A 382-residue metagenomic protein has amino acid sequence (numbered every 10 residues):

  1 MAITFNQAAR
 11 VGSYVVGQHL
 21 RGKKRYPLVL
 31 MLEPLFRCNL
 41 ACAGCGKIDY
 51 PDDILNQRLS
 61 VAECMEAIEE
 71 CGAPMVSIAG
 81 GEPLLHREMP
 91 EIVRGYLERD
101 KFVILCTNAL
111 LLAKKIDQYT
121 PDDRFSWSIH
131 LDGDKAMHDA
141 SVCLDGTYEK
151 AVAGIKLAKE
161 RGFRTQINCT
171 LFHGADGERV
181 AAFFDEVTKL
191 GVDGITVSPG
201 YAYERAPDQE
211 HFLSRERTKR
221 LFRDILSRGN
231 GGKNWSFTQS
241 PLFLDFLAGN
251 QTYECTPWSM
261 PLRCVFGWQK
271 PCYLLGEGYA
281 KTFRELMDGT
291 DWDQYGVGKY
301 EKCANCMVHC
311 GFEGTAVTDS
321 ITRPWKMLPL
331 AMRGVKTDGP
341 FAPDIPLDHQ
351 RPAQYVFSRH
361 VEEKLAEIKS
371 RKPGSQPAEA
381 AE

Functional and structural regions predicted by a protein language model:
M1-R25, E277-T282, V297-E382: Radical SAM enzyme core and accessory elements
A2-Q118, D122-D123, M327, R333 (+2 more regions): Conserved alpha-helical substructure of the radical SAM core
G22-P27, H130, C255-T256, Y295: Residue-level marker of regulatory loop/turn positions in helix-turn-helix DNA-binding domains and in histidine
I48, A79, H130, S198 (+2 more regions): Conserved residues at the C-terminal ends of beta-strands
D52, L85, A113, A136 (+3 more regions): Generic structural signal for helix capping and beta-alpha/helix-loop junctions
L59-S60, R99, D123, S128-D132 (+5 more regions): Radical SAM enzyme [4Fe-4S]-AdoMet core and its adjacent flexible, acidic and glycine-rich loops/tails across
R223, K233-P329: Accessory C-terminal segments flanking Radical SAM cores
